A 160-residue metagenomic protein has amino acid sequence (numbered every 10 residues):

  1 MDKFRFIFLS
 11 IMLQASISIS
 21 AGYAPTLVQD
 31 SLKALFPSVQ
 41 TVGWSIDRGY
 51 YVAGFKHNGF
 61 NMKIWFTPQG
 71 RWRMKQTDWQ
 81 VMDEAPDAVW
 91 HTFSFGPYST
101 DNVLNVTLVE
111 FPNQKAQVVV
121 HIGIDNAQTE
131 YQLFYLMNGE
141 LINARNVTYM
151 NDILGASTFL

Functional and structural regions predicted by a protein language model:
M1-A24, L32: Bacterial Sec-dependent N-terminal signal peptides
G22-L160: Interaction-mediating elements
